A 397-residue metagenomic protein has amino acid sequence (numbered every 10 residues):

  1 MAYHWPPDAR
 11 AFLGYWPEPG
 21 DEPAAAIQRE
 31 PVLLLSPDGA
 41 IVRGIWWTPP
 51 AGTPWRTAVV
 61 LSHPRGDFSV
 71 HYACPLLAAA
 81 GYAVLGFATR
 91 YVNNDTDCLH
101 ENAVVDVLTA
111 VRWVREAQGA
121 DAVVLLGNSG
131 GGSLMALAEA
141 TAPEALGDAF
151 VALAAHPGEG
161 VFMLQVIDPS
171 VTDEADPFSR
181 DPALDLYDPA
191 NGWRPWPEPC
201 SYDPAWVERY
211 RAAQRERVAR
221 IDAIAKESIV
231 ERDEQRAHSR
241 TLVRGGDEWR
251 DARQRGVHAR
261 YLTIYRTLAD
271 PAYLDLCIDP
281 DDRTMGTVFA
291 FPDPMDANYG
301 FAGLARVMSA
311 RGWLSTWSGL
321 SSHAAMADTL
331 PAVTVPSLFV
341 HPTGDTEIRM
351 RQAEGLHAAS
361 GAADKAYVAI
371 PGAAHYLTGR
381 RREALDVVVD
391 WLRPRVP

Functional and structural regions predicted by a protein language model:
A2-T57, G379-R380: N-terminal cap/lid segment of alpha/beta-hydrolase-fold proteins
R65, R90-V124, F162: Catalytic nucleophile-loop/oxyanion-hole region of alpha/beta-hydrolase and closely related hydrolase-like folds
C74-N94: Conserved alpha/beta-hydrolase
L146-T287: Alpha/beta-hydrolase-fold enzymes
E159, G344-I348, H375: Acidic catalytic loop of the alpha/beta-hydrolase fold
Q165-D168, A325, V335, R349-A358: Short alpha-helix in the alpha/beta-hydrolase fold that links the catalytic acid
V333, F339-H341, D345: Short beta-strand/loop motif that positions the catalytic acidic residue of the alpha/beta-hydrolase fold
A373-L385: Catalytic histidine-centered segment of alpha/beta-hydrolase-like enzymes
